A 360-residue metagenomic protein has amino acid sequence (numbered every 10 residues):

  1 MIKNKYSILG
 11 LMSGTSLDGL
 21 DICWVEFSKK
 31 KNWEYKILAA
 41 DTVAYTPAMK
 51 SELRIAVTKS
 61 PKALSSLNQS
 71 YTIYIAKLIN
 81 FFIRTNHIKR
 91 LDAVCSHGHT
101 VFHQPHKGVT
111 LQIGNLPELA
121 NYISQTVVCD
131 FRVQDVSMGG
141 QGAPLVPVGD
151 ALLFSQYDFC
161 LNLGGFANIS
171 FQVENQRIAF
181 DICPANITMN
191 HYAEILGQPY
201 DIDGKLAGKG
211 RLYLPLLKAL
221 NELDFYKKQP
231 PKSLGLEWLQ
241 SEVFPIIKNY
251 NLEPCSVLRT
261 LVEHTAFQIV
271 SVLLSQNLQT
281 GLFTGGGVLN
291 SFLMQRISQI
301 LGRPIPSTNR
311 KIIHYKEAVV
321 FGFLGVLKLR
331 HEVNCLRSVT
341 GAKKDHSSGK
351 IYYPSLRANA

Functional and structural regions predicted by a protein language model:
K3-I8, P105-I113, P117-N121, Q125-Y200: Phosphate-binding/catalytic loop of phosphoryl-transfer enzymes
K5, T15, G19-I37, T42-V43 (+4 more regions): Conserved ATP-utilizing enzyme core subdomain
T15, H99, G165, G286-V288: Active-site metal-binding loops of divalent metal-dependent hydrolases
E26-T85: Glycine-rich nucleotide/cofactor/substrate-binding loop typically near the N-terminus or early in the first domain
S60-L116: Short beta-strand-loop/turn "lid" adjacent to the catalytic site in phosphate-handling enzymes
V101, L278-I297: Glycine-rich phosphate-binding loops at beta-strand->alpha-helix junctions
A266-L274: A short, acidic, amphipathic alpha-helical segment used as a generic capping/interface helix at domain edges
S298-V320: Conserved phosphate-binding/catalytic loops in two-lobed NTP-binding clefts
